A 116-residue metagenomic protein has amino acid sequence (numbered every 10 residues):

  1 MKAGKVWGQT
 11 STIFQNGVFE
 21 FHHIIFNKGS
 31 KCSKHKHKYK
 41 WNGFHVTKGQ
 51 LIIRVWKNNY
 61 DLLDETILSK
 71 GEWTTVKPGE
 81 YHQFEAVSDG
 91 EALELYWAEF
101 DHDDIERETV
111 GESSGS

Functional and structural regions predicted by a protein language model:
M1-H23, K31-K34, D64-T66, E108-S116: A short, N-terminal "cap"/entry segment at the start of jelly-roll beta-barrel domains of the cupin/DSBH fold
A3, E85-S116: Double-stranded beta-helix
F21-I25, G43, E65, W73-T75: Conserved hydrophobic/aromatic beta-strand scaffold that supports enzyme active sites
I24-Y39, F44: Short, well-structured hydrophobic secondary-structure segments
Y39-N58: Glycine- and acidic-residue-biased ligand/ion/polar-headgroup-sensing regions
K57-G79: Short acidic-glycine-tyrosine-enriched beta hairpin
